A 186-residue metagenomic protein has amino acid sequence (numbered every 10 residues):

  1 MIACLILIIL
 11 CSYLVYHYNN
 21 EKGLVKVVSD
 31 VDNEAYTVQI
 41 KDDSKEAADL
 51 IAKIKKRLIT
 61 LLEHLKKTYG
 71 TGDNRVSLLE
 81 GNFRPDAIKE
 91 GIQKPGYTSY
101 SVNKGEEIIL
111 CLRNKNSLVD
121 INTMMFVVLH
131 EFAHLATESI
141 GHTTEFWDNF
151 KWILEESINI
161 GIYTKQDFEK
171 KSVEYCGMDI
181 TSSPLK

Functional and structural regions predicted by a protein language model:
M1-I8: Hydrophobic H-region at the start of alpha-helical membrane spans
I8-Y16, L24-V28, I40-V119, S139-K186: Metalloprotease/metallohydrolase-associated module, dominated by Zn2+-dependent proteases
N33-E34: Extracellular interdomain linkers/hinges and stalk-like, low-complexity segments in secreted or single-pass
D120-M125: Helix-boundary capping/turn motifs
F126-E138: Active-site recognition of the HExxH zinc-binding catalytic motif
